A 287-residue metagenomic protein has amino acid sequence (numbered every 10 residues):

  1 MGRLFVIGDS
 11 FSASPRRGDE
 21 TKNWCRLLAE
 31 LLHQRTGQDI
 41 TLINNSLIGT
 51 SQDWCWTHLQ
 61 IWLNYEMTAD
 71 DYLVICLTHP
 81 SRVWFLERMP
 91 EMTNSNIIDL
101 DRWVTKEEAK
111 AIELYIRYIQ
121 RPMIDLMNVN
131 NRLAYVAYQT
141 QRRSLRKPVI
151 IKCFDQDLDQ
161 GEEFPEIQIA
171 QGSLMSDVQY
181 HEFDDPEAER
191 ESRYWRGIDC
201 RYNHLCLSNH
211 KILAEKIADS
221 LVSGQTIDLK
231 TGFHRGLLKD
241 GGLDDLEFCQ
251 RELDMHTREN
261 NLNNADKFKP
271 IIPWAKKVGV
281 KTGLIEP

Functional and structural regions predicted by a protein language model:
M1-D53, C206, I212: Serine-esterase "nucleophile elbow" of acetyl-processing enzymes
T57: Residue- and microsegment-level detector for short, conserved "hotspots" that frame catalytic or cofactor-binding
Q60-K211, E215-P287: Alpha-helical cap/lid subdomain in secreted, periplasmic, or secretory-pathway luminal O-acyl-processing enzymes
